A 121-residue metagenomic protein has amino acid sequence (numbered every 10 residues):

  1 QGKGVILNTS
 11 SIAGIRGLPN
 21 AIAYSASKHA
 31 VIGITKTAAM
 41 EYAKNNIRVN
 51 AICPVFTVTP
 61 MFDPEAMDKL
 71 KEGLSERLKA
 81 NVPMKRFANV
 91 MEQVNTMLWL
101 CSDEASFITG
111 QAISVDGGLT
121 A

Functional and structural regions predicted by a protein language model:
S11: Residue(s) in the substrate-gating loop at a strand-loop-helix junction that position the organic substrate next
G14-R16, A121: Conserved catalytic-site region of short-chain dehydrogenase/reductase
R16-I22, K44-N45, K85, D103: Active-site loop immediately N-terminal to the catalytic Tyr-X3-Lys motif of short-chain dehydrogenase/reductase
S27, T35: Active-site helix of classical SDR
I32, P54-P64: Short, flexible catalytic-loop segment of classical short-chain dehydrogenase/reductase
Y42-K44, T57, A88, C101: A short hydrophobic alpha-helix cap/turn motif
A43, R48, I108-G110: Short, small/polar-rich loop/turn modules that mediate ligand/substrate recognition or access, typified
A51, G73-E104, I108, G117: C-terminal helical subdomain
